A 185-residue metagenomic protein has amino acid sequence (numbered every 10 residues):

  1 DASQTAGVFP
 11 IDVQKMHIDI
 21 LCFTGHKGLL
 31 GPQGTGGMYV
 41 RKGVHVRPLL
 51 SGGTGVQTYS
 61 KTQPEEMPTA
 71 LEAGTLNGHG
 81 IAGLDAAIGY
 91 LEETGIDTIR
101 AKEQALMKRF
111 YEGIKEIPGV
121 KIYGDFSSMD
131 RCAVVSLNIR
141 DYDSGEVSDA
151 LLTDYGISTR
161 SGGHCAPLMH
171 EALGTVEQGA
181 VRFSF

Functional and structural regions predicted by a protein language model:
A2-F185: Pyridoxal 5′-phosphate
